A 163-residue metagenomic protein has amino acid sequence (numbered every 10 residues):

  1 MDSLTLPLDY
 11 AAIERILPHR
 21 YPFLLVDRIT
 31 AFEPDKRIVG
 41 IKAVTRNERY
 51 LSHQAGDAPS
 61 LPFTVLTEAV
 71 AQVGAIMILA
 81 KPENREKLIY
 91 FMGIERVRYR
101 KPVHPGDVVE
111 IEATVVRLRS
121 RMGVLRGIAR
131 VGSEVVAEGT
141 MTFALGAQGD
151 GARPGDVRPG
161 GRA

Functional and structural regions predicted by a protein language model:
D2-P7, G74-E112, V136-A144: Hydrophobic beta-strand-centered segment that forms part of the acyl-chain substrate-binding groove
D2-T5, P18, P34, V103-P105 (+1 more regions): HotDog/MaoC-like acyl-thioester-processing domains
L8-R20: Short aromatic-glycine motifs in intrinsically disordered, low-complexity regions
E14, D57, Y99-K101: Beta-strand-rich interaction surfaces with strong enrichment in secreted/lumenal proteins
Y21-L61: Catalytic strand-loop segment that frames the active site of acyl-thioester-processing enzymes
F23-L25, V109, G123: Hydrophobic core residues within well-ordered beta-strands of beta-rich domains
D27-T30, E95, R100, E112-V116 (+1 more regions): Conserved positions in beta-strands of structured domains
S52-I78, F91-M92: Compact, glycine-rich, soluble single-domain proteins
